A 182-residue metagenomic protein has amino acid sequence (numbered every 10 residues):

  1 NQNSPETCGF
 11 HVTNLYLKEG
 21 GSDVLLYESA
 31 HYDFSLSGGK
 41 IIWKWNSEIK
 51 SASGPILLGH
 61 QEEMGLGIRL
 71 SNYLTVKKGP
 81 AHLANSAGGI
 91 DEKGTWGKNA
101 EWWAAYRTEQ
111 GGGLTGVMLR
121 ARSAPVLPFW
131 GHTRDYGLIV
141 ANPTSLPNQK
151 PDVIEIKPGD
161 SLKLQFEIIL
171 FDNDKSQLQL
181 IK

Functional and structural regions predicted by a protein language model:
N1-C8, L36-G39, E109-L114, A124-V126 (+1 more regions): A short, structured loop/turn motif at beta-sheet edges
N1-G39: Extended, loop-rich substrate-binding clefts of extracytoplasmic carbohydrate-active enzymes
F10-V12, E28-A30, W43-W45, L66 (+2 more regions): Hydrophobic residues positioned within well-ordered beta-strands of beta-sheet architectures
E19, A52, F171-N173: Short coil/turn motifs at secondary-structure junctions
L36-H82: Acidic (Asp/Glu-rich), glycine- and aromatic
M64-G111: Glycine-rich (often Gly-Gly/Gly-Pro-rich) flexible segments and glycine-rich loop motifs, frequently accented by
V117-K182: Beta-strand-rich recognition/accessory modules
